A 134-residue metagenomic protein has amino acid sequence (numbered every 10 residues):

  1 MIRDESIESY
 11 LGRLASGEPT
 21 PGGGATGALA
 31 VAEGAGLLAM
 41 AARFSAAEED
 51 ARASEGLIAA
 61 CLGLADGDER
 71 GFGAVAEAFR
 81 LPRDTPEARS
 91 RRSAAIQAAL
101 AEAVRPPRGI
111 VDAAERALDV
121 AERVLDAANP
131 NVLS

Functional and structural regions predicted by a protein language model:
M1-S134: Conserved, well-structured ligand/cofactor-binding cores
